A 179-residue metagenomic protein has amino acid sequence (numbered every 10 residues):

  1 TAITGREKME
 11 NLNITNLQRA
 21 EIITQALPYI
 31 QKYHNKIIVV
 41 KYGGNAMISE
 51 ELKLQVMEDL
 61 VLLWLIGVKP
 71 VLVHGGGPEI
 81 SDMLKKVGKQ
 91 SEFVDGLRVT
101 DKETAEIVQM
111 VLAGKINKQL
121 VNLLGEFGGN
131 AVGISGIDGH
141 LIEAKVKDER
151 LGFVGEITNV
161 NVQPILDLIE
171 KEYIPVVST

Functional and structural regions predicted by a protein language model:
T1-T179: Nucleotide/pyrophosphate-binding catalytic subdomain
